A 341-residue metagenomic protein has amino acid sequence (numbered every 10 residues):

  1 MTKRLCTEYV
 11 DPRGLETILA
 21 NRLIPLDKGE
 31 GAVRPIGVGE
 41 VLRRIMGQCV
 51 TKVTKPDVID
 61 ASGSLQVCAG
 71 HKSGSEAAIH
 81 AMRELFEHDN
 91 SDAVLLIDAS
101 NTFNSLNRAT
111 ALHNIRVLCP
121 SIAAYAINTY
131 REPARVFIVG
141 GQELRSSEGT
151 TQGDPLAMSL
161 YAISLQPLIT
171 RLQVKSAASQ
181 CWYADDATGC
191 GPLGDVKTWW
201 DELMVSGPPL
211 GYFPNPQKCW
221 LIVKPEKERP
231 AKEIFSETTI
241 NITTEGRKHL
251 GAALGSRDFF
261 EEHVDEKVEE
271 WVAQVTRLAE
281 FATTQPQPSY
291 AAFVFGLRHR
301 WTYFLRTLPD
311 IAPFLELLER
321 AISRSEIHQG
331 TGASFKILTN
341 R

Functional and structural regions predicted by a protein language model:
M1-P167, E319: Conserved pre-catalytic core of RNA-dependent polymerases
M1-Y9, A78-F86, D195-G211, V268-R277: Inter-domain linker/hinge segments that demarcate the starts of reverse transcriptase and RNase H-type modules
T2, L203, L297, L315-I327: Short amphipathic alpha-helical coiled-coil/interface segments
R22-L23, R34, V50, V94-F103 (+6 more regions): Catalytic palm active-site di-aspartate
I79-H80, N104-T110, G191-L193, W200 (+3 more regions): A short acidic (Asp/Glu
G194-W199, V205, F213-E245: Short, conserved micro-motifs composed of acidic
E237-A312, L317: Basic, alpha-helical interaction scaffolds
L318-E319, E326, T331-R341: Extended C-terminal regions of large enzymes
